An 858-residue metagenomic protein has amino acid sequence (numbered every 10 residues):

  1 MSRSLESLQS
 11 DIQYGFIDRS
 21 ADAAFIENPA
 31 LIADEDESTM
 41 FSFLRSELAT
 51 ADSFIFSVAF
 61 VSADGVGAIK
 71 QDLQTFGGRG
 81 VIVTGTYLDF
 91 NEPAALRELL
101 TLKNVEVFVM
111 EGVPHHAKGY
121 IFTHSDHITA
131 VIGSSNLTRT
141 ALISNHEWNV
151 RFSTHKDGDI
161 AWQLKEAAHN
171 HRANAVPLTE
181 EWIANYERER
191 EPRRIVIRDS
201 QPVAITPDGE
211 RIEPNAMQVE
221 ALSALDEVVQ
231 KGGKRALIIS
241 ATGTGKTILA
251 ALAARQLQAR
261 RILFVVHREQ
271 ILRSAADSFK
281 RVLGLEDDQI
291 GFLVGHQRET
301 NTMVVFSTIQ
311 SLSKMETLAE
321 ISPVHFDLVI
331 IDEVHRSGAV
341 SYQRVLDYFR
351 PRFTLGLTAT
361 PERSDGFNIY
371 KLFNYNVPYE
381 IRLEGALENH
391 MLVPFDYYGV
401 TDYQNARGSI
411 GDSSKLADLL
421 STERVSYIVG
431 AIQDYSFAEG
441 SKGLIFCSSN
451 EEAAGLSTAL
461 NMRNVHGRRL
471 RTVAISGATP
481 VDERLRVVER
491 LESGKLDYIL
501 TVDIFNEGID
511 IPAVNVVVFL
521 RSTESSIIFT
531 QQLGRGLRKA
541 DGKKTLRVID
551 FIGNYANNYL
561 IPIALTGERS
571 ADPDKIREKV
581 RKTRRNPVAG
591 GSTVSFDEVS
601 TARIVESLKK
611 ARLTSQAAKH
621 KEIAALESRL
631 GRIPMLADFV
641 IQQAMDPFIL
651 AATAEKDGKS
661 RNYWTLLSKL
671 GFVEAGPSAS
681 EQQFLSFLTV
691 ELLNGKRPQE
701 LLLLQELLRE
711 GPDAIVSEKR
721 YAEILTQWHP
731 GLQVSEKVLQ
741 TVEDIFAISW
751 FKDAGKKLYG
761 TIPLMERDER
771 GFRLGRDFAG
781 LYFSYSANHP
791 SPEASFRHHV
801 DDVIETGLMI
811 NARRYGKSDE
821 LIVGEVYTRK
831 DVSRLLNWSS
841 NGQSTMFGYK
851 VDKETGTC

Functional and structural regions predicted by a protein language model:
M1-N215, V219: PLD/PLD-like phosphodiesterase catalytic module centered on the HKD motif
I132, Y498-S522, I528-Q531, L546-F551: A short beta-strand element within the Helicase C-terminal
R188-A216, L225, Y427, Q433 (+3 more regions): Long, largely alpha-helical accessory region at the distal end of helicase-like NTP-driven motors
Q230-A254, R268: Walker A/P-loop
R273, G291-R298, T317, A454-S457 (+2 more regions): Conserved helicase ATPase core of P-loop NTP-dependent helicases/translocases
R336-D396: Post-DEXD/H (motif II) to motif III coupling segment of the RecA-like Helicase ATP-binding lobe
Y379-L444: Conserved interdomain linker/interface between the two RecA-like ATPase lobes of SF2 helicase motors
S526-Q531, R535-T566: Conserved segment of the helicase C-terminal RecA-like domain
